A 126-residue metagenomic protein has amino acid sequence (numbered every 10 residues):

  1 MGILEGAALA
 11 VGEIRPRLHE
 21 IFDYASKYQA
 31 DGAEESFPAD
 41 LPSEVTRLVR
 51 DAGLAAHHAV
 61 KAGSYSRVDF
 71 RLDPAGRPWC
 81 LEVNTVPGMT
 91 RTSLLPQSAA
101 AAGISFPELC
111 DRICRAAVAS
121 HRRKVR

Functional and structural regions predicted by a protein language model:
M1-D51, L72-W79: Phosphate-binding site of ATP-dependent enzymes
K27, P42-R126: ATP-dependent carboxylate activation and anion-phosphoryl transfer catalytic cores that bind Mg-ATP to form
